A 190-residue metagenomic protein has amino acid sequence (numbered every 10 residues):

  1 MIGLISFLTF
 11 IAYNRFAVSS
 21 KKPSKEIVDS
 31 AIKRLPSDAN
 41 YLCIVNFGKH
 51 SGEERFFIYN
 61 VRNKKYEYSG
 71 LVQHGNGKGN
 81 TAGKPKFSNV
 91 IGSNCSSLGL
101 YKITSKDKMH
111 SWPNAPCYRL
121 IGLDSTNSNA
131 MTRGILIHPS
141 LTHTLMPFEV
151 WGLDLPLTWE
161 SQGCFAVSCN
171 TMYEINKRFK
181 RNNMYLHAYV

Functional and structural regions predicted by a protein language model:
M1-N14: Single-pass alpha-helical membrane anchors
N14-Q162, C169-V190: Cell wall/extracellular polymer interaction/catalysis modules
